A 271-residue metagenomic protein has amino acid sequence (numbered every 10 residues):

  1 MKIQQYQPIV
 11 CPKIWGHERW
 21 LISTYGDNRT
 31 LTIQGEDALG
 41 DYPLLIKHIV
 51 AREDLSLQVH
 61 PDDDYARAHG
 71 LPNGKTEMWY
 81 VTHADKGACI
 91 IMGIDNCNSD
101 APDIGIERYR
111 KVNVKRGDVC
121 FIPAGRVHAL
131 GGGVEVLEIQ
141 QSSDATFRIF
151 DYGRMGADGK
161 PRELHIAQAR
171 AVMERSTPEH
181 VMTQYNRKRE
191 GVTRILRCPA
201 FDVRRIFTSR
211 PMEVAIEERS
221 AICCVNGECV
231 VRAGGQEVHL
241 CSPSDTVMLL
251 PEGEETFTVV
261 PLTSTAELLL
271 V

Functional and structural regions predicted by a protein language model:
M1-N98, G153-E179, V203: Transition-metal
I46-H48, L55, L71-P72, E77-Y80 (+6 more regions): His/acidic/aromatic-lined binding-pocket segments of jelly-roll/cupin-type domains and related regulatory beta-sandwich
V50-D54, D62-D63, N73-G74, A84-G87 (+3 more regions): Ligand-binding loop in jelly-roll beta-barrel domains
Y80-P102, V192-R194, S209-E218: Short beta-strand/loop turn elements enriched in aromatics
I94, D103-K160: Contiguous mid-protein beta-loop-alpha structural module that forms a pocket-lining wall or clamp of enzyme active
Y109-F121, A233-E254: Short acidic-glycine-tyrosine-enriched beta hairpin
F147-R219: C-terminal amphipathic alpha-helical segment
C198-V203, E217-R219, N226-E228, P243-D245 (+2 more regions): Active-site lining segments that contact anionic ligands and/or coordinate catalytic metals
